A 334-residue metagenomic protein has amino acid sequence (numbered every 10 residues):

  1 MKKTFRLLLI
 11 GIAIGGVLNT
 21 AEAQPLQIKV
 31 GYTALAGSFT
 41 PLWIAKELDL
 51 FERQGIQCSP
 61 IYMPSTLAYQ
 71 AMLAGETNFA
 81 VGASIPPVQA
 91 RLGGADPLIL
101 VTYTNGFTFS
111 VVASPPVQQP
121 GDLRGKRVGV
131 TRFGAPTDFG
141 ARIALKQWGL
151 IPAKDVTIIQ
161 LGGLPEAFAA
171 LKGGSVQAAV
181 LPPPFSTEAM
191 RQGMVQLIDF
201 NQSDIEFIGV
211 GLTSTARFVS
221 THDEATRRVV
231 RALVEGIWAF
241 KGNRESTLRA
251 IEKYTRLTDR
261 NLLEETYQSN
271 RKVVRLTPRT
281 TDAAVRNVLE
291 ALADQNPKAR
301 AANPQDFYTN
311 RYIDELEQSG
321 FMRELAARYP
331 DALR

Functional and structural regions predicted by a protein language model:
M1-R6: Positively charged n-region of N-terminal signal peptides that target proteins for export
L7-V17: Bacterial N-terminal signal peptides
L18-A23: Sec/Tat signal peptide C-region and signal peptidase I cleavage site
Q24-G163, A167-G173, Q177-P183, Q196-E206: Short, glycine-/small- and polar/acidic-enriched structural segments that line small-molecule recognition paths
I44-A45, T108-Q119, I208-E224, V273-L276: A bilobed periplasmic-binding-protein/Venus flytrap-type ligand-binding module shared by bacterial periplasmic
I85, P165-R256: Pocket-lining segment of extracytoplasmic ligand-binding domains
S220-A302: Secondary-structure end/capping motifs
A293-R334: Conserved C-terminal helix/tail region of periplasmic/extracytoplasmic solute-binding proteins
